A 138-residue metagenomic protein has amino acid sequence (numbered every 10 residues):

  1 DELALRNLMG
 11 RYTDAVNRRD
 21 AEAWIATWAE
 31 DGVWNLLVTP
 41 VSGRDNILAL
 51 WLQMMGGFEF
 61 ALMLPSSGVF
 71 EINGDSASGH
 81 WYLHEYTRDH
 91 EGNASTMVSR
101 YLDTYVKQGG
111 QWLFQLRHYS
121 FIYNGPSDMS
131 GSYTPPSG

Functional and structural regions predicted by a protein language model:
D1-E30: Short, low-complexity N-terminal intrinsically disordered segments enriched in polar/charged residues
V16, W28, L83-E85, H118-F121: Short beta-strand segments enriched in hydrophobic/aromatic residues within well-folded beta-rich domains
A21-R88: A solvent-exposed, acidic/Ser-Thr-rich amphipathic alpha-helical stretch
L62-M63, F121, G138: C-terminal-biased regions
M63-P65, S95-L102: Short, surface-exposed coil-to-beta transition loops
S78, R100-D128: Short beta-strand edge/turn micro-motifs at domain boundaries
H90-G92: Flexible, membrane-facing loop/turn or short amphipathic-helix motifs that contact lipid bilayers or gate lipid-binding
G125-G138: Acidic/histidine-enriched, glycine/proline-rich intrinsically disordered or flexible terminal extensions
